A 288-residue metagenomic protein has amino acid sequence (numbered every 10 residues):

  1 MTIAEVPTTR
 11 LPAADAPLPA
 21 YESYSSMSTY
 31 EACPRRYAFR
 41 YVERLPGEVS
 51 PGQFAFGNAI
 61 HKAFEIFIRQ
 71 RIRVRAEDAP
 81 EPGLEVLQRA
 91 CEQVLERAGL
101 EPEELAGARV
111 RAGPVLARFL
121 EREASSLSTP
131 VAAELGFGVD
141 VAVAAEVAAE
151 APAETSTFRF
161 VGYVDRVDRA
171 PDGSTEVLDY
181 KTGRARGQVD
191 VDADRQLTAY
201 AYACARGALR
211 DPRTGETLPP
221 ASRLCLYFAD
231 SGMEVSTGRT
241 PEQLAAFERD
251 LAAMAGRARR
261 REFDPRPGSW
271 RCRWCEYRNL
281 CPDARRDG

Functional and structural regions predicted by a protein language model:
M1-F54: C-terminal, charged and often intrinsically disordered regions of DNA end-processing helicases and nucleases
C33, Y200, C272-C275, C281: Short cysteine clusters
L45-Q53, R71-E77, E101-E103, G187-Q188 (+2 more regions): Short, polar/flexible loop-turn hinges at active-site or ligand-entry regions and domain interfaces
G52, F56, I60, A108 (+3 more regions): Hydrophobic (often cysteine-bearing) scaffold residues that line and stabilize catalytic clefts of nucleotide/cofactor
A63-E146: A non-catalytic, helix-rich entry segment at domain boundaries
L135-L251: Mg2+/Mn2+-dependent nuclease catalytic core
E242-E276: Polybasic (Lys/Arg-rich)
A284-G288: Short cysteine/histidine-rich zinc-coordinating motifs and their immediately flanking basic loops
